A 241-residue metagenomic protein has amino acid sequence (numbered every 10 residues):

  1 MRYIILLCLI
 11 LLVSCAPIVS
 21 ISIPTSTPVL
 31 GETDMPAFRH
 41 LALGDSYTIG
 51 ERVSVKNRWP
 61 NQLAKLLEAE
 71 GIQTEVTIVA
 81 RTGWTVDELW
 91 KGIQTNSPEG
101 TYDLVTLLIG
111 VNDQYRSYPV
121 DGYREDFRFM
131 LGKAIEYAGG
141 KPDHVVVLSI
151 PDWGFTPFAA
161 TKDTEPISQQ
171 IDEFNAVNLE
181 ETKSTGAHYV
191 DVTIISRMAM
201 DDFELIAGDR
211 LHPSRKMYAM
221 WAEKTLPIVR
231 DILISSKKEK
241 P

Functional and structural regions predicted by a protein language model:
M1-I4: Positively charged n-region of N-terminal signal peptides that target proteins for export
L12-S14: C-terminal motif of bacterial Sec signal peptides marking the signal peptidase cleavage site
A16-V19: Bacterial signal peptide processing site
I21-T82, G92-T101: Serine-esterase "nucleophile elbow" of acetyl-processing enzymes
Y47, G83-T85, D152, S196: Residue-level detector of flexible, active-site-proximal loop/helix-junction positions within diverse enzyme catalytic
E51-S54, T77-V86, D121, K162 (+1 more regions): Acidic/histidine-rich helix-loop elements that form or flank divalent-metal/phosphate-binding sites at the catalytic
K91-E239: Alpha-helical cap/lid subdomain in secreted, periplasmic, or secretory-pathway luminal O-acyl-processing enzymes
